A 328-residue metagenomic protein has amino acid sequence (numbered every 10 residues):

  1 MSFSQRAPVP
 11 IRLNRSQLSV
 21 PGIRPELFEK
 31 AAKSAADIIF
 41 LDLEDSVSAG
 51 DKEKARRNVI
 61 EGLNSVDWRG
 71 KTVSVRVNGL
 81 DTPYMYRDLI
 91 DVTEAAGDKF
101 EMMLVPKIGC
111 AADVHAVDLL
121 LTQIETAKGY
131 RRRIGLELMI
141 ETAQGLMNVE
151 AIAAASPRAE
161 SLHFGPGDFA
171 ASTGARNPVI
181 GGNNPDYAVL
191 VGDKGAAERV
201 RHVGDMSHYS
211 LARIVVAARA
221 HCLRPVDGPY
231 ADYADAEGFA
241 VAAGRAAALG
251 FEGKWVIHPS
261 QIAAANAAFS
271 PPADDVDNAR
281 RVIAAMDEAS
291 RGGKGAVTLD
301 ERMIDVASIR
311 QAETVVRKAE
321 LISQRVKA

Functional and structural regions predicted by a protein language model:
M1-A328: Expand to "…catalyze enediolate/carbanion chemistry for C-C bond making/breaking, isomerization, decarboxylation
